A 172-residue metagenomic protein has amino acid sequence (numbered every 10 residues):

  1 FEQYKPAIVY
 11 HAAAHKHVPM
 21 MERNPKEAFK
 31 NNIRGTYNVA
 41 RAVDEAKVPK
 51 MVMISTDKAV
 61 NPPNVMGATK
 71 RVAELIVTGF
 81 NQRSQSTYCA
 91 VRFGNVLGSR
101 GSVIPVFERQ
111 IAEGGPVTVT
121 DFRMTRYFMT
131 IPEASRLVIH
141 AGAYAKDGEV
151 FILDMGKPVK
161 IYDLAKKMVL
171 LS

Functional and structural regions predicted by a protein language model:
F1-Q3: Short amphipathic alpha-helix with an adjacent loop that forms part of the alpha/beta core around
K5, H11-E74, G79-N81, Y88: Conserved Rossmann-fold NAD(P)-dependent oxidoreductase catalytic core, especially the SDR/UDP-sugar
V9, K16, F107, A134: Conserved RecA-like P-loop NTPase ATPase core
H17-M20, E45, A59-P62, L97-R100 (+2 more regions): Flexible loop/turn segments at secondary-structure boundaries
V43, A141-G142: Hydrophobic pocket-lining residues that define ligand/cofactor binding sites across diverse proteins
E74-T125, E149-V150: Conserved beta-loop-beta element that borders a ligand/cofactor-binding pocket
S99-V106, T120-H140, K160-K167: Substrate-positioning beta->alpha
Y144-S172: Mid/C-terminal beta-alpha module of Rossmann-like enzyme folds, strongest in SDR-family dehydrogenases/epimerases
